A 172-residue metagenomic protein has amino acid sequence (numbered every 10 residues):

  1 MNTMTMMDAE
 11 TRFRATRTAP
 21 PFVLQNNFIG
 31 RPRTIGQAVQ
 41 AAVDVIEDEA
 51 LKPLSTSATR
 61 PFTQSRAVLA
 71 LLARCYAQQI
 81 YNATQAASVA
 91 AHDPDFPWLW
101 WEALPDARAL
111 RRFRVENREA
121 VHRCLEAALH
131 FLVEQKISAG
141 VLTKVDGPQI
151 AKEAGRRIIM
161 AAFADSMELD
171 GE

Functional and structural regions predicted by a protein language model:
M1-A42: Charged, often Cys/His-bearing segments associated with DNA-binding zinc-finger transcription factors
T16-P20, D48-K52, P105: Short acidic (Asp/Glu) and glycine-rich catalytic loops that position anionic groups and cofactors
F28-A73, Q78: Basic, short loop/linker segments at the boundary and entry of helix-turn-helix/winged-helix-like folds
Q85-W98: DNA-recognition alpha helix
F96-E102, A128: Catalytic micro-motifs at enzyme active sites that drive phosphoryl/nucleotidyl and oxygen chemistry
W100-E116: Major-groove recognition helix of helix-turn-helix-like DNA-binding domains
V115-E172: Polybasic low-complexity intrinsically disordered regions
